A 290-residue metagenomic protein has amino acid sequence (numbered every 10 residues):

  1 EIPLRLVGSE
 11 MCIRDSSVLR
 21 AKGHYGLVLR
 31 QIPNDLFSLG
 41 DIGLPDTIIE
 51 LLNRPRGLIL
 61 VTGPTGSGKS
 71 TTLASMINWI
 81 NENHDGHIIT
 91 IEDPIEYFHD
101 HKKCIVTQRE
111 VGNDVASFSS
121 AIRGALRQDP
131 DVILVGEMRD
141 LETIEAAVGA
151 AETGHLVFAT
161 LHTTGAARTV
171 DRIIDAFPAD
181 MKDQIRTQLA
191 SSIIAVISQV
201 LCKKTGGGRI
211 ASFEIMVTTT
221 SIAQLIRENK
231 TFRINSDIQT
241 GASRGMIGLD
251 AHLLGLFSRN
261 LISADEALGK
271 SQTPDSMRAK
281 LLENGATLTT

Functional and structural regions predicted by a protein language model:
E1-I13: Single conserved hydrophobic/aromatic residue that forms the stacking wall/gate of nucleotide- or nucleobase-binding
S9, D15-T290: Short, flexible helix-loop junctions that flank or precede catalytic/ligand sites
